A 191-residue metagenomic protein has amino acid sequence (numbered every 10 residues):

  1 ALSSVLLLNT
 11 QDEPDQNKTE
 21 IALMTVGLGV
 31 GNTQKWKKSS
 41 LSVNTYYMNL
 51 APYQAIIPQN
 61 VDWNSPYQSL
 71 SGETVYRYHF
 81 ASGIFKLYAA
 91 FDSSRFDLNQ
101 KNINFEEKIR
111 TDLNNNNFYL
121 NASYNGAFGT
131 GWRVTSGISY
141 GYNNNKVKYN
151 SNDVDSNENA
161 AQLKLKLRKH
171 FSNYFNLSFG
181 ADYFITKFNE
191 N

Functional and structural regions predicted by a protein language model:
A1, T33, A51-Y53: N-terminal plug
A1-T19: N-terminal periplasmic accessory domains that precede and gate Gram-negative outer-membrane beta-barrel machines
T10-D12, T25-G27, W36-K38, Y47-A51 (+5 more regions): Transmembrane beta-strands of outer-membrane beta-barrel pores
P14-Q16, W36-S40, Y78-I84, G129-G131 (+1 more regions): Strand-connecting loop/turn motifs
T19-I21, L41-V43, F85-A89, V134-I138 (+1 more regions): Transmembrane beta-strands of outer-membrane beta-barrel proteins
E20-V30: Solvent-exposed loop/turn segments connecting transmembrane beta-strands in outer-membrane beta-barrel proteins
L28-Q34, G72-Y78, L120-G126, L163-K169: Residues on the lipid-exposed face of transmembrane beta-strands in outer-membrane beta-barrel proteins
L50-I56, V61-S71, G83-T135, Y140-Q162: Flexible loop and strand-edge segments within Gram-negative outer membrane beta-barrel domains
